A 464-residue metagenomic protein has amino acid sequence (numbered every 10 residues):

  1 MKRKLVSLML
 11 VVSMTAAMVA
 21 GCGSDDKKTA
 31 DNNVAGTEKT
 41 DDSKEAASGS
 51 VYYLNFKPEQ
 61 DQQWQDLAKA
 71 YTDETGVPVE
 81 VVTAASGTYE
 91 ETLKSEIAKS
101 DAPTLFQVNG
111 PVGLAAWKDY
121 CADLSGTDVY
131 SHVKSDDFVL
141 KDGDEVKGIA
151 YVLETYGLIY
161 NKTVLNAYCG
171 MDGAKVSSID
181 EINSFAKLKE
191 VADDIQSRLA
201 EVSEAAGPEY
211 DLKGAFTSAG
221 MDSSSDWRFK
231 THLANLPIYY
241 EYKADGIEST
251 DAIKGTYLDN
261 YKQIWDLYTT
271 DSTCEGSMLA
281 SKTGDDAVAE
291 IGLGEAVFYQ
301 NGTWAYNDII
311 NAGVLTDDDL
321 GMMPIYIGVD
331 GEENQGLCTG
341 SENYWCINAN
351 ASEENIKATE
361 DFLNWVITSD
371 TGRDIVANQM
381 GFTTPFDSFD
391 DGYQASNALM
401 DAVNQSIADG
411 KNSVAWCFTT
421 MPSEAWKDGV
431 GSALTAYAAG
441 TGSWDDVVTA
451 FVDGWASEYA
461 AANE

Functional and structural regions predicted by a protein language model:
K4-L8, G23-G113, G126-V129, V329 (+7 more regions): Conserved N-terminal structural module of periplasmic/extracytoplasmic solute-binding proteins
A17-G21: C-terminal motif of bacterial Sec signal peptides marking the signal peptidase cleavage site
E74, P78, A312-G381: Extracytoplasmic/periplasmic substrate-recognition and gating elements
T83-T92, N183-K187, M278-L293: Short helix-initiation/N-cap motifs at beta->coil->alpha
N109-N166, A205-D211, R228, D319-Y326 (+1 more regions): Hinge/lid segment of periplasmic solute-binding proteins
G143-Y151, Y156, A186-S249, A296: Extracytoplasmic/periplasmic solute-binding protein
A192, A244-S281: Glycine-centered hinge/linker elements that transmit conformational signals in sensory and ligand-binding systems
Q379-T384, S388, A402-S457: C-terminal capping/gating helix-and-loop segments adjacent to ligand/active sites or protein-protein/ligand interfaces
